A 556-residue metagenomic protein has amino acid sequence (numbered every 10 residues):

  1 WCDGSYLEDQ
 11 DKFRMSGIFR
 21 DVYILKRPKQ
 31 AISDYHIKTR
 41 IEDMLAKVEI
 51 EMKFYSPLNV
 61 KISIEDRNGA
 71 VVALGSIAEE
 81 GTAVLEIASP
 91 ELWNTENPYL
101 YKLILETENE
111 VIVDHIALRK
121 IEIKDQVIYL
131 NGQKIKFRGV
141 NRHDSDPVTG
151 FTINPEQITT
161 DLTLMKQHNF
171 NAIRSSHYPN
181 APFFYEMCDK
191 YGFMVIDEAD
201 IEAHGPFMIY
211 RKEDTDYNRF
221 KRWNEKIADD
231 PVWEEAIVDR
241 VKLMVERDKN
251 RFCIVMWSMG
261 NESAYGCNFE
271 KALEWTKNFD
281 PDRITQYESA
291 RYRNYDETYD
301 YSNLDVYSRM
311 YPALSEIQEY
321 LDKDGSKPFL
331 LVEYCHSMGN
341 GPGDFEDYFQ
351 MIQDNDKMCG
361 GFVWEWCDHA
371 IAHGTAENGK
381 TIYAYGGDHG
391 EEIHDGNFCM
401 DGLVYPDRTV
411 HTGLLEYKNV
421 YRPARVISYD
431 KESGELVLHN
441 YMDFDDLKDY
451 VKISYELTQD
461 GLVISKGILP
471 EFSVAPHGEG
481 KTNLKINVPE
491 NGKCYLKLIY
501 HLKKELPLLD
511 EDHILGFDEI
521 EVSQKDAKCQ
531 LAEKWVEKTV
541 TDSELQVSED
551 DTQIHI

Functional and structural regions predicted by a protein language model:
W1-P182, M187-V195, R240, V255-M256 (+4 more regions): Secreted/periplasmic carbohydrate-active enzymes, especially glycoside hydrolases
E49, L162-M165, A172-L403, T409: Substrate-binding/catalytic cleft of secreted carbohydrate-active enzymes, primarily glycoside hydrolases
